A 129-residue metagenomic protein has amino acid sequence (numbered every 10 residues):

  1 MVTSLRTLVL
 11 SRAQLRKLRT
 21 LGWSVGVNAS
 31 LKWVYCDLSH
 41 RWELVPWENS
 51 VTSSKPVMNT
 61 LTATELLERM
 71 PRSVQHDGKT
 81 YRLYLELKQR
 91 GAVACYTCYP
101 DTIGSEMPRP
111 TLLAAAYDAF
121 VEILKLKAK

Functional and structural regions predicted by a protein language model:
V2-D37: Extreme N-terminal leader/activation tails
S4, A92-C98, A115, A119: Small-side-chain structural scaffolding
S11-L15, A63, T80, L113-Y117: Short amphipathic alpha-helical segments that mediate assembly, nucleic-acid/protein binding, or membrane association
L18-L21, E68, F120: Generic hydrophobic secondary-structure signal
L21, S73-H76, E122, L126: Surface-exposed polar/charged interaction patches
S24, W33-P110: N-terminal segment of the canonical double-stranded RNA-binding domain
G104-K129: Ampiphathic alpha-helical segments that act as solvent-exposed interaction surfaces
